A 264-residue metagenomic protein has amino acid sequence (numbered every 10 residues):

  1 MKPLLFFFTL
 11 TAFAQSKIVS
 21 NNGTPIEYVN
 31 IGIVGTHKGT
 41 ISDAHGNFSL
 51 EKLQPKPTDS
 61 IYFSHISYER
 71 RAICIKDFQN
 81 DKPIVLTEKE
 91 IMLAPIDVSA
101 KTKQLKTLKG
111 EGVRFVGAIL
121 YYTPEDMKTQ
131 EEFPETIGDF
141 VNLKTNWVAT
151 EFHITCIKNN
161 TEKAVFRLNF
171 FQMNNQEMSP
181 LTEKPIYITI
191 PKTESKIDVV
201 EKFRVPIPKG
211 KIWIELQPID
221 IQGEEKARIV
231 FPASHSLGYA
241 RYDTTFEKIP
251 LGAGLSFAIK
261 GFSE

Functional and structural regions predicted by a protein language model:
M1-K17, E264: Bacterial Sec-dependent N-terminal signal peptides
Q15-E27: Structural motif
V29-I33, G46, I61, V98 (+1 more regions): Hydrophobic beta-strand segments
H37-N47: Short, acidic Ser/Thr/Gly-rich low-complexity loop/linker segments typical of extracellular and cell-surface proteins
S49-T58, R204-K209: Short Pro-Gly-centered beta-turn/loop motif in secreted/extracellular proteins
S60-C74: A short, solvent-exposed loop/turn motif at the edges and junctions of modular extracellular/periplasmic domains
D77-A100: Extracellular beta-sheet/turn segments enriched in Thr/Pro/Gly and aliphatic residues
M92-M173, Q217-E264: Beta-sheet-rich sandwich/jelly-roll-like modules and their strand-loop junctions
